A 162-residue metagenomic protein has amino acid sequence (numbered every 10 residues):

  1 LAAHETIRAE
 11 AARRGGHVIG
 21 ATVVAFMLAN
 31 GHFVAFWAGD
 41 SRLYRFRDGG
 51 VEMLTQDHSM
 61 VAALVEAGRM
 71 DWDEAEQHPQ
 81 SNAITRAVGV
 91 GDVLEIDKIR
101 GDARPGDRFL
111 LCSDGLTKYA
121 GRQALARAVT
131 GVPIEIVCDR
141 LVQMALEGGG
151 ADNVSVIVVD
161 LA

Functional and structural regions predicted by a protein language model:
L1-A162: PP2C/PPM-type serine/threonine phosphatase catalytic domain
